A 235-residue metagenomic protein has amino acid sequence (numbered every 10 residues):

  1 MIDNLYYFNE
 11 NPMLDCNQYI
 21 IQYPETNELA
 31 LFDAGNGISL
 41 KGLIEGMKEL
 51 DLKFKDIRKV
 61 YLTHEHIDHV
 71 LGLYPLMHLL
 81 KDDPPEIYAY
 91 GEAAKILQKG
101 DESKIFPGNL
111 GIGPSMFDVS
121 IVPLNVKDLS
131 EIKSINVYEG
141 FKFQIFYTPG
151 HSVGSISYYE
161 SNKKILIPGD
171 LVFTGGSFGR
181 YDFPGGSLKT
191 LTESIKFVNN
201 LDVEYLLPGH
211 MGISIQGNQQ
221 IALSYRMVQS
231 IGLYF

Functional and structural regions predicted by a protein language model:
M1-L50, S157-G169: Conserved beta-strand hairpin/beta-sheet module of binuclear metal-dependent hydrolase folds, prominently
N9-N11, L124-K127, Y147-P149: Short Gly/Pro-enriched turn/cap motifs at secondary-structure boundaries
M13, D68, I213: Glycine-/small-residue-rich active-site loops that bind phosphorylated ligands and cofactors
Q18-Y19, Q98-G100, G179, N218-Q219: Short, well-ordered secondary-structure micro-motifs
A30-F32, Y61, I87, I165-I167 (+1 more regions): Residue-level marker for buried hydrophobic side chains located in beta-strands that build the well-ordered beta-sheet
N36-I38, K142-F235: Metallo-beta-lactamase
N36-K41, G46-S134, L223-I231: Active-site HxH/HxHxD metal-binding segment of metal-dependent hydrolases
Y138-E139: A conserved mid-domain beta-alpha-beta active-site/ligand-binding segment of alpha/beta enzyme cores
